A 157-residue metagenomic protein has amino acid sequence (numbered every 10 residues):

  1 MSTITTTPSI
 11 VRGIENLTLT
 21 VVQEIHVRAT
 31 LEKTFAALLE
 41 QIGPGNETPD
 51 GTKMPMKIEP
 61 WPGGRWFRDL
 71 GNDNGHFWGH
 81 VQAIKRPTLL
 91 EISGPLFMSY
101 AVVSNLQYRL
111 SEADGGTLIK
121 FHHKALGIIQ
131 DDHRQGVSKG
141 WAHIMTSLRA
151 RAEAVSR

Functional and structural regions predicted by a protein language model:
M1-K53: Hydrophobic ligand-binding cavity/cleft-lining segments
M1-T7, A125-R157: A conserved amphipathic terminal alpha-helix motif
E15-L17, I58, D73, M98-V102 (+1 more regions): A generic structural micro-feature
V22, A29, E40-F77, P87-L89: Short beta-edge strand/loop motif at the mouth of beta-sheet-based domains
Q23-I25, M56, W78-A83, S104-E112: Hydrophobic/aromatic beta-strand elements that line small-molecule binding cavities or substrate pockets in beta-rich
V27-K33, Q82-T88, R109-L118: A short, structured loop/turn motif at beta-sheet edges
T34-L38, W66, V81, I92 (+3 more regions): Hydrophobic pocket/interface hotspot
L96-H143: Beta-strand/loop substructures that line and gate deep hydrophobic ligand-binding cavities in soluble
